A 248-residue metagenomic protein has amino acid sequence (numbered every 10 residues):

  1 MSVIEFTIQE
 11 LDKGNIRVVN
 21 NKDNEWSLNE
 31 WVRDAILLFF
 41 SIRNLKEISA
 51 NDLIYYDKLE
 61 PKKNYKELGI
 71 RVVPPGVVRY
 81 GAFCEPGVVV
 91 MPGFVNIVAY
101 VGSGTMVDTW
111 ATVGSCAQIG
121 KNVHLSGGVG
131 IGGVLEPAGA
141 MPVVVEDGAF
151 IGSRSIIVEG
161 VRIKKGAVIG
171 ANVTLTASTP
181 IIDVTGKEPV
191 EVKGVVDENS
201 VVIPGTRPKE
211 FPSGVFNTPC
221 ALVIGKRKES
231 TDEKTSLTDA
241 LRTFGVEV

Functional and structural regions predicted by a protein language model:
M1-I70, N199, P204-V248: Terminal amphipathic alpha-helical/low-complexity segments used for targeting or macromolecular assembly
I70-E210: Structural signal for interior beta-strand "rungs" in well-ordered beta-sheet cores of soluble enzyme domains
